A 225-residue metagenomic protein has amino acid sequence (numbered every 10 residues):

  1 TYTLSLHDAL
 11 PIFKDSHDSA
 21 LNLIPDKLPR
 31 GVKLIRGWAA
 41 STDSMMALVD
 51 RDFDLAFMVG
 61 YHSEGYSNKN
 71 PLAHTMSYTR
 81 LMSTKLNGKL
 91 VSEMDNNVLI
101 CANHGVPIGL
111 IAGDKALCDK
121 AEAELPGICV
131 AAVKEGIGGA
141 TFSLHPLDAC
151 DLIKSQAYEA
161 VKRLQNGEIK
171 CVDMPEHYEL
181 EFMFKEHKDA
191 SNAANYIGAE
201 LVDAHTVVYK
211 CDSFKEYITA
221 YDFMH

Functional and structural regions predicted by a protein language model:
T1-T3, H7-D8: Single conserved hydrophobic/aromatic residue that forms the stacking wall/gate of nucleotide- or nucleobase-binding
K14-D15, A56-G60, I111-A112, M183: Short beta-strand segments
D18-V32: Glycine-rich loop at the start of a catalytic domain that most often binds anionic cofactors/ligands
A20-L23, E64-K69, L117-K120: Short, well-ordered, mixed-charge alpha-helical segments that flank or form enzyme active sites
L28-V49: A glycine-rich helix N-cap at a beta->alpha junction
Y78-H104, A112-A116: Active-site glycine-rich loop that binds ribose-phosphate moieties when present
A102-I108, A112-V161: Active-site rim beta-loop-alpha module in soluble metabolic enzymes
A149-H225: C-terminal accessory domains and tails appended to enzymatic cores
